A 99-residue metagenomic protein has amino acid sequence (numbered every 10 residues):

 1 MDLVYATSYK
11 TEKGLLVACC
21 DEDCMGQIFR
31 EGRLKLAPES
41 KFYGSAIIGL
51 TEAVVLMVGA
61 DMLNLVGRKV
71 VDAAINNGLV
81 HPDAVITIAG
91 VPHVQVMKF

Functional and structural regions predicted by a protein language model:
M1-E31: N-terminal, charge-rich interaction modules
A6, V17-C19, P38, A74 (+1 more regions): Generic structural hydrophobic/aromatic packing signal, biased to beta-strands
S8-E12, V55-V58, I86-T87: Solvent-exposed alpha-helices and their adjacent loops that cap or buttress functional pockets in soluble metabolic
K13-L16, G59-M62, V91: Short, surface-exposed beta-edge/turn micro-motifs
I28-I48: A C-terminal functional module that forms or caps the active site or interfaces directly with catalytic machinery
P38-Y43, G59, V85-A89: Short, surface-exposed linear patches
S45-A46, L50, V54, A60 (+1 more regions): Amphipathic, hydrophobic secondary-structure cores in small proteins
M62-F99: Short, compact, well-ordered microdomains
